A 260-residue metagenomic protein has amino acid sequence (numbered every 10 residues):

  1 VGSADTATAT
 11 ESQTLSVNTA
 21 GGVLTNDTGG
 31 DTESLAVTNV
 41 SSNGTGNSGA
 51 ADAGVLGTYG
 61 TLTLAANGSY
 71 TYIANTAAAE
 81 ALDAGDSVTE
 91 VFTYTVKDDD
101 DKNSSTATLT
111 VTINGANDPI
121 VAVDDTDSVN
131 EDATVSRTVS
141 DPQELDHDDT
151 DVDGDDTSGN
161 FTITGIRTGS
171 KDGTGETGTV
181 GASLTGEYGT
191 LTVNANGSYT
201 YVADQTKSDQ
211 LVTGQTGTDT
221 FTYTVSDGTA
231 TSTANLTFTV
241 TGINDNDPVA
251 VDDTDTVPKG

Functional and structural regions predicted by a protein language model:
V1-L56, V121-L184, V249-G260: Extracellular ectodomain surface segments
S48-G115, T177-N244: Acidic, turn/loop-rich segments in luminal/extracellular domains of secretory-pathway and cell-surface proteins
